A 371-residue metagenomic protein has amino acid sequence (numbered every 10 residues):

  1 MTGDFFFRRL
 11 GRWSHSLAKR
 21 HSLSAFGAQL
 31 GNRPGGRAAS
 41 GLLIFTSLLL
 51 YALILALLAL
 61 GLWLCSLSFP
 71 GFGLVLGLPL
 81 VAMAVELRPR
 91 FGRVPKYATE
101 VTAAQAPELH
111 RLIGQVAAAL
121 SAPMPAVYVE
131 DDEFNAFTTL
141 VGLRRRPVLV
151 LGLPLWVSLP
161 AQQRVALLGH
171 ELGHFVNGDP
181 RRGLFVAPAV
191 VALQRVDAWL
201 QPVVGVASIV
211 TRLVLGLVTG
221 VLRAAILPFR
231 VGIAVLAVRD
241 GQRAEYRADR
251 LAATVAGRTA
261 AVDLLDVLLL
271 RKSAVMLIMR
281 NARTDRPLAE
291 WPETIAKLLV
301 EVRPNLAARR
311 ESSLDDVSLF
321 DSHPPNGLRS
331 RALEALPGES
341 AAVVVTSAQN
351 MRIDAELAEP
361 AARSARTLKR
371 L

Functional and structural regions predicted by a protein language model:
M1-G142, G327, G338-L371: Hydrophobic or amphipathic, alpha-helical segments that drive membrane association/targeting
M1-G35, A39, L49-A52, T211-G241 (+2 more regions): Cytosolic-facing loops and C-terminal tails of multi-pass membrane proteins
P123-V127, R181, F185-V186, G257-L268: Acidic/histidine metal-binding catalytic segments
P147: His/Asp/Glu-rich metal-coordinating catalytic cores of metallo-dependent phosphodiesterases/hydrolases acting on
L151-A166, L236: Short pre-active-site segment immediately N-terminal to the catalytic Zn-binding motif
V165-L168, A248-D249: Short cytoplasmic-facing helical segments at TM-TM junctions of multi-pass membrane proteins
G169-A187: Catalytic Zn2+-binding segment of zinc metalloproteases
A189-R212: Post-HExxH zinc-binding segment in Zn-dependent metallohydrolases
